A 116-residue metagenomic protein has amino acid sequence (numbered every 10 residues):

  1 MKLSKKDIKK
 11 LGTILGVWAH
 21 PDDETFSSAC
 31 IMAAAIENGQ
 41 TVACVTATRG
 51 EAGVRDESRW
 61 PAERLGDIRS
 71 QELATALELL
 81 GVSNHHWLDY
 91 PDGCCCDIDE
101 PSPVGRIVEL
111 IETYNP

Functional and structural regions predicted by a protein language model:
M1-Y114: Active-site rim/loop-helix segments in enzyme catalytic domains that contact anionic ligands
